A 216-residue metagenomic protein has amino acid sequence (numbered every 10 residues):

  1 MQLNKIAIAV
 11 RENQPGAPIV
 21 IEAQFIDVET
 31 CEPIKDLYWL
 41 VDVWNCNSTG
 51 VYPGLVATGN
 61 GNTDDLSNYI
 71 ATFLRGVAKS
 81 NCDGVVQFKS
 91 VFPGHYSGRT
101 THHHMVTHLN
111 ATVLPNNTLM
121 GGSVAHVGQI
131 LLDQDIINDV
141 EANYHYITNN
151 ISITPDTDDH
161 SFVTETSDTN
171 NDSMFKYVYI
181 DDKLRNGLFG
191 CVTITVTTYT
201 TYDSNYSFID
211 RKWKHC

Functional and structural regions predicted by a protein language model:
M1-D159, T198-D203, S207-I209: Beta-strand-dominated extracellular/periplasmic modules and repeats in secreted or surface-exposed proteins
I151-C216: Long, compositionally biased interface segments
